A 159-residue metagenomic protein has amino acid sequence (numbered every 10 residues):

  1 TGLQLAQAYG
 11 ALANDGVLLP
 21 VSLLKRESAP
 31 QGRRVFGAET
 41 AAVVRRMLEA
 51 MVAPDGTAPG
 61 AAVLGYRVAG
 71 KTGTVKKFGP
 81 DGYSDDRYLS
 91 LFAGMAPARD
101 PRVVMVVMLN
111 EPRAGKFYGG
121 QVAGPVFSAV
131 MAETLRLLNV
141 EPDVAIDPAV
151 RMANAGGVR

Functional and structural regions predicted by a protein language model:
T1-R33, E39, L48-N139: Active-site beta-strand/loop architecture of penicillin-binding DD-peptidases
E141-R159: Short, highly charged C-terminal tails/helix-capping segments
